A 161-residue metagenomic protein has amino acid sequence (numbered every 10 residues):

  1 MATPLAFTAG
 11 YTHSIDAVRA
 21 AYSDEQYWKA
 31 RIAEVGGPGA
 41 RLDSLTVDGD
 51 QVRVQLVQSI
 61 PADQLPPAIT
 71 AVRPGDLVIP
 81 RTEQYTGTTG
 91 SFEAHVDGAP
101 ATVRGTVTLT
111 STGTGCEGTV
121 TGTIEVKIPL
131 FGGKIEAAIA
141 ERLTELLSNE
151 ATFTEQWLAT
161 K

Functional and structural regions predicted by a protein language model:
M1-A62: Hydrophobic ligand-binding cavity/cleft-lining segments
A2, G37-P38, D76, P100-T102: Short solvent-exposed loop/turn micro-motifs enriched in small/polar/acidic residues
A6-G10, V78-T82, R104-T106: Well-ordered beta-strand positions in beta-sheet-rich domains
I32-V35, P67-I69, V78-Q84, L109 (+2 more regions): Glycine-rich loops and low-complexity Gly/Arg-rich segments that provide flexible linkers or classic glycine-based
R41-A94: Glycine-rich portal/gate segments that line the openings of hydrophobic small-molecule binding cavities
V52-Q55, T82-Q84, S91-E141: Beta-strand/loop substructures that line and gate deep hydrophobic ligand-binding cavities in soluble
P74-T82, G132-K161: A conserved amphipathic terminal alpha-helix motif
